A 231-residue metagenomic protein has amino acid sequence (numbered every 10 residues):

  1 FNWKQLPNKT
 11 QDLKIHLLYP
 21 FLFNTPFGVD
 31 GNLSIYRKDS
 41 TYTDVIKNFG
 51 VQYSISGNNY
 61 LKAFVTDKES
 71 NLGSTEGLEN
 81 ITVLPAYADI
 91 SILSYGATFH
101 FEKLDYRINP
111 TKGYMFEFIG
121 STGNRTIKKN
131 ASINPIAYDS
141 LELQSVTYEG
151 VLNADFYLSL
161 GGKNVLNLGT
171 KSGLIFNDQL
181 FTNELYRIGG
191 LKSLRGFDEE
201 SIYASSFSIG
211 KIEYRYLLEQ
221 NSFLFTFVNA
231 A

Functional and structural regions predicted by a protein language model:
F1-P110, Y203-A204: Gram-negative/organellar outer-membrane beta-barrel architecture
L17, V228-N229: Extended beta-sheet lipid-handling architectures
G57, L218-N221: Short glycine/proline-enriched coil/turn segments at helix->beta-strand junctions
L78, L84-A88, I92-E219, T226-V228: C-terminal outer-membrane beta-barrel translocator/porin domains of Gram-negative envelope proteins and their
